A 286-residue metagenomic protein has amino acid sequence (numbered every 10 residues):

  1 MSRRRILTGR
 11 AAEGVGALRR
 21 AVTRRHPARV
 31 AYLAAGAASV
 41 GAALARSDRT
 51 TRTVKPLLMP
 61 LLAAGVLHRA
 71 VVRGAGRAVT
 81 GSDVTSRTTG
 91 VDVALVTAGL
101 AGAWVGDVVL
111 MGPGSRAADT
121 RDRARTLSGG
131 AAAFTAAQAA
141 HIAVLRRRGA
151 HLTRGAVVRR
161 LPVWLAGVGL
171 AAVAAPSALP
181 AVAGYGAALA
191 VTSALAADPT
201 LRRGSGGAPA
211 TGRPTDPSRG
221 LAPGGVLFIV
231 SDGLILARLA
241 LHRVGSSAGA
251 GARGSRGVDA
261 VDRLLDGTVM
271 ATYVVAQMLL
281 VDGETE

Functional and structural regions predicted by a protein language model:
S2-E286: Polytopic alpha-helical membrane-helix bundles and their juxtamembrane interface segments in multi-pass membrane
